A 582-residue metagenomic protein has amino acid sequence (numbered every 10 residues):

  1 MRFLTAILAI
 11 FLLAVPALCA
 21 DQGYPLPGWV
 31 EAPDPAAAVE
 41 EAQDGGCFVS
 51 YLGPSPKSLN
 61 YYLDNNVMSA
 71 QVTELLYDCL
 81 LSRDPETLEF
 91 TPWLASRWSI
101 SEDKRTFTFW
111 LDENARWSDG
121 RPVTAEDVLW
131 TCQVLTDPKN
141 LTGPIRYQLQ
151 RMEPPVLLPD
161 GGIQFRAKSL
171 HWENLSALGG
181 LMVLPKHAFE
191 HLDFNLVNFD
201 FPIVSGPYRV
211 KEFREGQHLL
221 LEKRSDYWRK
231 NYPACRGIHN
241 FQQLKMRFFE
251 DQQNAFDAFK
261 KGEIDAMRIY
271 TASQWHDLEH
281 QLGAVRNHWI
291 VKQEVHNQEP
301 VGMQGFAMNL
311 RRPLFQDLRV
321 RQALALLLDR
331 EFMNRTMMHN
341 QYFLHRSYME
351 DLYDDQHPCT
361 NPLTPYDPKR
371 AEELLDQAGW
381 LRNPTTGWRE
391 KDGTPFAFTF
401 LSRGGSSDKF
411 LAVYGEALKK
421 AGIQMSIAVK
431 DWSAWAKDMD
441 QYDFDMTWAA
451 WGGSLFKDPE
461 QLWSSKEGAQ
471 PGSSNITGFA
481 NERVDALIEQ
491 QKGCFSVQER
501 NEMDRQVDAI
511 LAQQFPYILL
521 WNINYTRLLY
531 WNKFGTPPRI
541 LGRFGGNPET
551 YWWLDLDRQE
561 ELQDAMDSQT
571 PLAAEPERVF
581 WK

Functional and structural regions predicted by a protein language model:
G23-P35, F48-E102, Q133, I203: N-terminal lobe/hinge region of extracytoplasmic solute-binding protein
E31, R214-L219, Q304, A323-C359 (+3 more regions): Detector for C-terminal structural segments
D84-E86, L178-I238, Q242-Q243, Q252-N254 (+3 more regions): Gly/Pro-rich hinge or "lid" segments in bacterial periplasmic/extracellular proteins
S96-L141, L158, Q164-R166, F249 (+2 more regions): Aromatic- and charge-enriched surface segment that lines or borders ligand/interaction sites
W110, P144-E190, P207-R214: Surface-exposed binding/hinge segments that line and control ligand-binding clefts or catalytic entry sites
P155-L157, K211-E222, R247-R312, A323 (+3 more regions): Extracellular/periplasmic solute-recognition and catalytic clefts
L196-F199, R229-Q281, G415, I423-W432: Ligand-site clamp/hinge motif
Y208, N309, F315-Q316, L344-P384 (+1 more regions): Structural transition elements
